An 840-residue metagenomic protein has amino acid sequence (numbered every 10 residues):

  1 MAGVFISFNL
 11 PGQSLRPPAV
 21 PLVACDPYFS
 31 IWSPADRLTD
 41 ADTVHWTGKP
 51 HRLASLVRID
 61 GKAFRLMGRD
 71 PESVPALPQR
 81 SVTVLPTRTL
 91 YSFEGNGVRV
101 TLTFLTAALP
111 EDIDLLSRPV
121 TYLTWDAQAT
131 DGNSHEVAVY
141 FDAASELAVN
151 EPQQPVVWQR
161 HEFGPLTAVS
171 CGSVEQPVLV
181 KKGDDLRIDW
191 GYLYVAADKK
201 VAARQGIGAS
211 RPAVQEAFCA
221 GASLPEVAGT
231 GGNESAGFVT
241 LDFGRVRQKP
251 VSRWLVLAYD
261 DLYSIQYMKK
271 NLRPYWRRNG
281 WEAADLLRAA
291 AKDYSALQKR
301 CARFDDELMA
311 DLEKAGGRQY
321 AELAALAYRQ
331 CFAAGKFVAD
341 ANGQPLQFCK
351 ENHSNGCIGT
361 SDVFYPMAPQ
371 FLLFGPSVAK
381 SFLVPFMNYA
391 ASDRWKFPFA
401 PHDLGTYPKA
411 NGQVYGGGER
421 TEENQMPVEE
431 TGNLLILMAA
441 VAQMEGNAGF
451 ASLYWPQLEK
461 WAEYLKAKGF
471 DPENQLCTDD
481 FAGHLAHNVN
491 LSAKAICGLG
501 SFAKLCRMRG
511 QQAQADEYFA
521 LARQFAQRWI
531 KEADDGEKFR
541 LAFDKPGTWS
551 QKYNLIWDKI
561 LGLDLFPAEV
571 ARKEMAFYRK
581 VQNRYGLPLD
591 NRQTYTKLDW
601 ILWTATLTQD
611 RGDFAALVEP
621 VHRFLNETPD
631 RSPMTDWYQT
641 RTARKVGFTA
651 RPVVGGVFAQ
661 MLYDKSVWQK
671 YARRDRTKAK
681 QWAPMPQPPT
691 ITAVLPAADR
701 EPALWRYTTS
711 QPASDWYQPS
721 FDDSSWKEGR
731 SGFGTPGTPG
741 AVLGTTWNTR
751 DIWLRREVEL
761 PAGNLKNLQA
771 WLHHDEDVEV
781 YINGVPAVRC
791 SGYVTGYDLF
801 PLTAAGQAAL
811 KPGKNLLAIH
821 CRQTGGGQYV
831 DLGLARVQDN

Functional and structural regions predicted by a protein language model:
G12-V20, L109-L115, D126-G359, S377-K380 (+6 more regions): Acidic/polar, glycine-enriched structural segments that form the non-catalytic walls/loops of the carbohydrate-binding
R16-L38, D42-V44, P427, L434 (+3 more regions): C-terminal capping/lid segments that line or modulate ligand- or cofactor-binding pockets
V20, A24-N96, K182-E216: An extended acidic
S30-A35, S55-V57, F93, T124-T130 (+9 more regions): Well-ordered alpha-helical scaffold segments within catalytic/enzyme domains
L166-A222, A327, E351-V363, P369-P376 (+9 more regions): Extended ligand-binding clefts on enzyme/binding-domain cores
R247, R277-Q298, G356-D471, N488-C506: Aromatic-rich carbohydrate-recognition surfaces in CAZymes
T692-A713, A804-N840: An acidic-aromatic loop/edge-strand motif
W726, R750, V758-G784, L817: Aromatic-lined ligand-binding clefts that engage carbohydrates, nucleic acids, or primary amines
